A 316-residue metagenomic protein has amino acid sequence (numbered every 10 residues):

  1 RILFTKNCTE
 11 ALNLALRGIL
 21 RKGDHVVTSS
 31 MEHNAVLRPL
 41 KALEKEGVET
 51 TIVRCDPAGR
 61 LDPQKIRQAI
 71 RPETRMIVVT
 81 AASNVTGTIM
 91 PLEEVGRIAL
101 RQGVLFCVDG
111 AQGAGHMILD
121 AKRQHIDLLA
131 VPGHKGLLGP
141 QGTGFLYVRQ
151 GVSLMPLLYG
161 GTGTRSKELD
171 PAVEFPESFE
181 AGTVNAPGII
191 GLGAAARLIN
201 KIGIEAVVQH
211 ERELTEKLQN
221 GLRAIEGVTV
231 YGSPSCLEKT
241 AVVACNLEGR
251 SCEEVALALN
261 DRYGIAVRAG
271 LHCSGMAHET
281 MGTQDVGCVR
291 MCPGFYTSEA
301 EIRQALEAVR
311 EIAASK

Functional and structural regions predicted by a protein language model:
R1-K316: Pyridoxal 5′-phosphate
